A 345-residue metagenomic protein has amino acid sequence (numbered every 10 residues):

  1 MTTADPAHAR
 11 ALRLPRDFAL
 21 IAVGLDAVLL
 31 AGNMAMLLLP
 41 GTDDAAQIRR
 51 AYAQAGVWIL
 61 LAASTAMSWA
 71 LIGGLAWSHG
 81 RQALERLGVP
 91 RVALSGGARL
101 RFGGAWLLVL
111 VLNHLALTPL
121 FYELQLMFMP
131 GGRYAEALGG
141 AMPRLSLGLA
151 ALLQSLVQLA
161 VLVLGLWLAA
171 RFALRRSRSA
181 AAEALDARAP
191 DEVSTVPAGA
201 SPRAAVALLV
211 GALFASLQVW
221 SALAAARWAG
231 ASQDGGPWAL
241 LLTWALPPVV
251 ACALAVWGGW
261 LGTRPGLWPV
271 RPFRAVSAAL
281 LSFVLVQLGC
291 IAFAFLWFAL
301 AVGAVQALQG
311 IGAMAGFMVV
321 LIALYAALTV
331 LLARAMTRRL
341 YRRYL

Functional and structural regions predicted by a protein language model:
M1-L12, L84-L100, R176-P202, P269-V270 (+1 more regions): Membrane-interfacial, low-structure loops and terminal tails that flank and connect transmembrane helices in multi-pass
M1-P6, P40-G41, A46-V57, Q82-R86: N-terminus-biased targeting/localization segments
R13-T42, V57-A83, R101-G131, S146-R178 (+3 more regions): Alpha-helical transmembrane segments and immediately adjacent membrane-interfacial amphipathic helices
I48-A53, A137-L145, A231-W238: Juxtamembrane membrane-water interface segments that cap and precede transmembrane helices
R49-A55, V92-S95, G312-A315: Tandem-repeat/low-complexity and Cys-motif detector
L126-M142, S179-L185: Short, flexible helix-coil linker/hinge segments at the edges of structured domains or between repeats
G266: Active-site metal-binding core of divalent-cation-utilizing nuclease and nuclease-like domains
